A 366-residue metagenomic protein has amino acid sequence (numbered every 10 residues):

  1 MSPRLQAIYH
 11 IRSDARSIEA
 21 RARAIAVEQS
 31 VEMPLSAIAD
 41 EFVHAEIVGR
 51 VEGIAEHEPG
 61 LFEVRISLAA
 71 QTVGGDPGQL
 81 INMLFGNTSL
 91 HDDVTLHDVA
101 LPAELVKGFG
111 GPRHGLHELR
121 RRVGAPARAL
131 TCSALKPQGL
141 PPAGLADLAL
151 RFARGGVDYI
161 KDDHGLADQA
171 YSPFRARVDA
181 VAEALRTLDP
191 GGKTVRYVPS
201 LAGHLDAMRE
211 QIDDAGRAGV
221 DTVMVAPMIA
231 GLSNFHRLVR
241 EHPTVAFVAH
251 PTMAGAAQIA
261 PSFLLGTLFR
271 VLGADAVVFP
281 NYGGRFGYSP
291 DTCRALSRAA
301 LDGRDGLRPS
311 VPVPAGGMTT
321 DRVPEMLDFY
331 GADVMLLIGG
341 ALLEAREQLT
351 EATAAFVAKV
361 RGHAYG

Functional and structural regions predicted by a protein language model:
M1-D147, R151-A153: N-terminal capping/small domains of soluble enzymes
M1-I8, R12-R16, R23, R298-G303 (+1 more regions): Structured C-terminal cap/extension of enzyme domains
Y9-R16, R128-A146, V195-A207, P251-P261 (+1 more regions): Active-site mouth loops of central-metabolism enzymes
G111-L140, R186-T194, H236, R240-A249 (+1 more regions): N-terminal small/glycine-rich loop or linker at the start of catalytic domains across soluble metabolic enzymes
P112-R120, L166-L188, L205-M208, P227-P243 (+3 more regions): Active-site-adjacent beta->alpha loops and helix N-cap segments on the catalytic face of soluble alpha/beta enzymes
L140-L166, S172-P173, L185, G191: Phosphate-binding glycine-rich loops and their immediate beta-loop-alpha structural context
A184, P190-P199, D206-Q211, G216: Accessory, usually C-terminal, subdomains that scaffold auxiliary metal cofactors
E210-I212, A218-I338, A355: Catalytic alpha/beta core domains of metabolic enzymes, predominantly
